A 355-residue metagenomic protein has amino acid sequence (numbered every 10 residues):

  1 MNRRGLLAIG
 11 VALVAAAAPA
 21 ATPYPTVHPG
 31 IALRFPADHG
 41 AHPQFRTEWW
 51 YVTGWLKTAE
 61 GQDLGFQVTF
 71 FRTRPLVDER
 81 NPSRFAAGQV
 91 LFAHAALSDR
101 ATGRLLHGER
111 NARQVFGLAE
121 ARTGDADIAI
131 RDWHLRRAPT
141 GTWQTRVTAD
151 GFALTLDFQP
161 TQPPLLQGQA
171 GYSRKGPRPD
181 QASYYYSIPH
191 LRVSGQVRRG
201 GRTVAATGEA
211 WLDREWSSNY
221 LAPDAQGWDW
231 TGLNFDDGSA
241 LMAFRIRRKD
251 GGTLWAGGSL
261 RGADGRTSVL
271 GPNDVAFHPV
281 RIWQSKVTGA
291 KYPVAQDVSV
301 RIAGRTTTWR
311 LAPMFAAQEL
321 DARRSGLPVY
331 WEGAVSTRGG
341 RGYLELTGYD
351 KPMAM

Functional and structural regions predicted by a protein language model:
M1-V11: N-terminal secretory signal peptides and thylakoid transit peptides that target proteins across membranes
V11-P19: Hydrophobic h-region of N-terminal signal peptides that target proteins for export in Gram-negative bacteria
P19-M355: Structured soluble/peripheral alpha/beta segments that form catalytic or ligand/cofactor-binding pockets
